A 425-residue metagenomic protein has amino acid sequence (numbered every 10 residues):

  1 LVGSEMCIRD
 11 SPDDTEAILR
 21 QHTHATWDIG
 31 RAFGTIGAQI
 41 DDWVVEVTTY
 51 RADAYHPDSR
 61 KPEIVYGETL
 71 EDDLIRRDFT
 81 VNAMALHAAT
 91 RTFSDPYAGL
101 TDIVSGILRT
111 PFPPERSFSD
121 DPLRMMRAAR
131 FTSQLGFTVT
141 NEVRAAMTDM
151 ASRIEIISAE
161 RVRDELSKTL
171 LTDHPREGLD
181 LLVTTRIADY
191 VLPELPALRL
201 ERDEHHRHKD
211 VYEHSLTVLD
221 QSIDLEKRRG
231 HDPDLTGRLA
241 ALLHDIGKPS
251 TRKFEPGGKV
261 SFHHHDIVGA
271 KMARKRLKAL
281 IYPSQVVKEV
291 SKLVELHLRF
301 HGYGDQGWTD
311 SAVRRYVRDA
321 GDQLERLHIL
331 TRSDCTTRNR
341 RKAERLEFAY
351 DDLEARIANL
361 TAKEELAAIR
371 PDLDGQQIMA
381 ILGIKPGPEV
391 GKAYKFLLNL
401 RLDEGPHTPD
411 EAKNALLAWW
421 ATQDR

Functional and structural regions predicted by a protein language model:
G3-R425: Catalytic cores of the polymerase beta-like nucleotidyltransferase superfamily and closely associated nucleotide
